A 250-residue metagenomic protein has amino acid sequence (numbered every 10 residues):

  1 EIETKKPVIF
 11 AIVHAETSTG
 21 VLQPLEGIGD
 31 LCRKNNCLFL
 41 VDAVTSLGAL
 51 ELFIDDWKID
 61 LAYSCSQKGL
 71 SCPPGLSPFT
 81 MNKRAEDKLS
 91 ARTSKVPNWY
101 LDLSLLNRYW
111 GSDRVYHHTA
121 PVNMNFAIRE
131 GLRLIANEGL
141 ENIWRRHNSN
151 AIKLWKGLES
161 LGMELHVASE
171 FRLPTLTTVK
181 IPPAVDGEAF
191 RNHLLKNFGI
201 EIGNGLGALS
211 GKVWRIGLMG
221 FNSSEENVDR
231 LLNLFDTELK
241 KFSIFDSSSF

Functional and structural regions predicted by a protein language model:
E1-G48, L61, G69: Active-site phosphate-binding strand-loop segment of PLP-dependent enzymes
F39-L40, L165, I202: Hydrophobic beta-strand scaffold residues
D55-Q67: Conserved active-site segment immediately N-terminal to the catalytic lysine that forms the internal aldimine
Q67-K156, S160: Active-site C-terminal subdomain of aminotransferase-like
E164-N197: Conserved PLP-binding catalytic core of the aspartate aminotransferase-like
L195-I202, D236-F242: A common structural junction motif
A208, K212-F250: PLP-dependent enzyme catalytic core of the Aspartate aminotransferase-like
